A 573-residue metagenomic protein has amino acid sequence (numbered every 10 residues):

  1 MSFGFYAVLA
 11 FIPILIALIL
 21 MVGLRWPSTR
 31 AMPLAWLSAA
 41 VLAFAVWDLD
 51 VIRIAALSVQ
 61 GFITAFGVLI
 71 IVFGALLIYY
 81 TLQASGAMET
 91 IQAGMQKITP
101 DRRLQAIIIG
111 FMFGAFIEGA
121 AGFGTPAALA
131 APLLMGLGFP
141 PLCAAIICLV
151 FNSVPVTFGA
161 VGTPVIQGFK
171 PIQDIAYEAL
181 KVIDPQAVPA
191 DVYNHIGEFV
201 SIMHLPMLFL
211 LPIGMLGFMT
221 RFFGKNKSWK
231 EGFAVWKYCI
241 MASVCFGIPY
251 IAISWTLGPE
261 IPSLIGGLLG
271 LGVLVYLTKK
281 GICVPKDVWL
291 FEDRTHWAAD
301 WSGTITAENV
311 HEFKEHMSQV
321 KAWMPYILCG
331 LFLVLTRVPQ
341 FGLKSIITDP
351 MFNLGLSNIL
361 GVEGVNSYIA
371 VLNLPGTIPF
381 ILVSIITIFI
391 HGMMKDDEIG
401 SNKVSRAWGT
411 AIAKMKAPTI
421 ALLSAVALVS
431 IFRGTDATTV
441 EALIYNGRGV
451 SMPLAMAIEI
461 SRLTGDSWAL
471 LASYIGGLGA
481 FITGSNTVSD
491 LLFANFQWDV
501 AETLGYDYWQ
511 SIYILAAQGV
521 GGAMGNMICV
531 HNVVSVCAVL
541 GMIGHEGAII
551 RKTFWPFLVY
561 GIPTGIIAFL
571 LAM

Functional and structural regions predicted by a protein language model:
M1-L77, E89-T90, G94, L290 (+5 more regions): Hydrophobic transmembrane alpha-helices of multi-pass solute/ion transporters
A10-G23, A35-A45, V72-L77, G114 (+8 more regions): Hydrophobic core segments of alpha-helical transmembrane domains in multi-pass membrane transport and ion-translocation
W26, Q83-A87, P100-D101, L134-C143 (+7 more regions): Juxtamembrane helix-boundary/capping and inter-helix hinge elements in multi-pass membrane proteins
A55-I63, G67-L137, A145-I146, D397-V500: Membrane-embedded alpha-helical segments and adjacent helix-loop junctions characteristic of multi-pass solute
R103-A115, P141-V154, V182-P212, A421-S424 (+3 more regions): Alpha-helical transmembrane segments of multi-pass membrane proteins
T125-L133, L149, G162-D174, T487-V500 (+1 more regions): Re-entrant/interfacial helical elements at transmembrane boundaries that shape and gate the permeation pathway
T157-S243, I248-H296, V520-M573: Juxtamembrane and boundary regions of transmembrane helices in multi-pass small-molecule transporters and channels
I251-D349: Active-site loops and adjacent core secondary-structure elements that bind or stabilize anionic groups
